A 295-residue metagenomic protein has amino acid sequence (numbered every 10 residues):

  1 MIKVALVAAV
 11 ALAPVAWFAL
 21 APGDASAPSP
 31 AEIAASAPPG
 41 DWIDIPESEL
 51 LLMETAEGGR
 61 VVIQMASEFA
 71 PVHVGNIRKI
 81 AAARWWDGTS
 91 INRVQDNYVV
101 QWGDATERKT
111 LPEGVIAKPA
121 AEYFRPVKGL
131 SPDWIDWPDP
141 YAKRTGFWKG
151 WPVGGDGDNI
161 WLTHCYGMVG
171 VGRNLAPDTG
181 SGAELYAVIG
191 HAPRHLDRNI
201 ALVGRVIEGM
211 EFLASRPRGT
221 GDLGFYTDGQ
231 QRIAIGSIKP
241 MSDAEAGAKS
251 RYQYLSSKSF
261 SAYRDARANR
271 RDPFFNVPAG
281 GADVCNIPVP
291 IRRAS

Functional and structural regions predicted by a protein language model:
M1-L6: N-terminal Sec-pathway targeting helices
V7-V15: Bacterial N-terminal signal peptides
P14-S295: Cyclophilin-like peptidyl-prolyl cis-trans isomerases
